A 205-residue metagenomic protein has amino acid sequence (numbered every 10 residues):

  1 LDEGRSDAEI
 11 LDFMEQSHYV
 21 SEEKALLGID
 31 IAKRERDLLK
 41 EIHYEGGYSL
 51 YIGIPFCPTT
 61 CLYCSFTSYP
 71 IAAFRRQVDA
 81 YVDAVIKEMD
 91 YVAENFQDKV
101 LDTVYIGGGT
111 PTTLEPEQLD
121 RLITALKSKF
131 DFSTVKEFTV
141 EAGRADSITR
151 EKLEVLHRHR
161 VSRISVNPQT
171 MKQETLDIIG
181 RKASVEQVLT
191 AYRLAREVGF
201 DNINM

Functional and structural regions predicted by a protein language model:
D2-L50: N-terminal [4Fe-4S]-dependent radical SAM core
G4-R5, P58, A72: Residues at alpha-helix boundaries and short interhelical turns
Q16, Y48, T60-Y63, V78 (+2 more regions): Generic intrinsically disordered, low-complexity segments enriched for polar/acidic and small residues
E35-L38, P55-T59, S162: Membrane-targeting and insertion segments and their boundary/processing signals
G53-S68: Local cysteine-cluster metal-coordination motifs and their immediate loop/turn environment, predominantly Fe-S cluster
S68-M205: Conserved non-cysteine loop/helix-boundary elements of the Radical SAM core domain that shape
